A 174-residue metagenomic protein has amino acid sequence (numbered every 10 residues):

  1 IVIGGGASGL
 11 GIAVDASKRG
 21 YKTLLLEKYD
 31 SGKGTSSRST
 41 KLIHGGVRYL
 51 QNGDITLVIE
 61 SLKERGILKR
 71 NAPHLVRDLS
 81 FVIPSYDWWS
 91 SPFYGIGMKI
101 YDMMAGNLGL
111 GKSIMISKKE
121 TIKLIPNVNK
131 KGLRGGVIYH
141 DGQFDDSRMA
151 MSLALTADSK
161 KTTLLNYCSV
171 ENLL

Functional and structural regions predicted by a protein language model:
I1-L25: N-terminal Rossmann-like FAD-binding beta1-loop-alpha1 element of flavoenzymes
I3-G6, E27, S117, H140 (+1 more regions): A secondary-structure boundary/capping signal
G11, D15, H44-G45, R148 (+1 more regions): Short amphipathic alpha-helical face segments that pack within enzyme cores and frequently flank/anchor catalytic
S17-S39: Glycine-rich FAD pyrophosphate-binding loop
K41-L124: Dinucleotide-binding Rossmann-like beta1-alpha1 core, especially the glycine-rich loop that anchors the ADP
D102-S152: Short linear elements at protein peripheries
V137-L174: Helical element adjacent to the flavin cofactor pocket in flavoenzyme catalytic cores
